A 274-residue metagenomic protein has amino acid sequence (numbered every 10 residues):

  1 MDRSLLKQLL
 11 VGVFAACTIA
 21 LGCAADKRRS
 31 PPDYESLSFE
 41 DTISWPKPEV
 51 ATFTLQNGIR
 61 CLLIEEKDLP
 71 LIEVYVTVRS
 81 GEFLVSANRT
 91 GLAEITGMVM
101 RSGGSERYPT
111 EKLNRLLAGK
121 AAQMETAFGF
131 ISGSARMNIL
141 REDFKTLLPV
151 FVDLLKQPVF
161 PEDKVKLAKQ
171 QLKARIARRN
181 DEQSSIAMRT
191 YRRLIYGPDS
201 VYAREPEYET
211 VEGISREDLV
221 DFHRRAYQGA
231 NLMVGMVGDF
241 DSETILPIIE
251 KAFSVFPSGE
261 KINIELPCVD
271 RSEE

Functional and structural regions predicted by a protein language model:
M1-L6: N-terminal secretory signal peptides that target proteins for export/translocation
V11-A20: Bacterial N-terminal signal peptides
C23-D33, T54, K112-I264, C268 (+1 more regions): Charge-rich, well-structured scaffold segments of protease-associated domains
R28-W45: N-terminal low-complexity, Pro/Thr/Ser-rich intrinsically disordered segments that act as propeptides or flexible
I43-E73: Mature N-terminal segment immediately following signal peptide/propeptide cleavage in secreted/periplasmic
R60-L63, I72-V78, A135-M137, N231-V237: Short, well-ordered beta-strand elements
D68-L69, S80-L84, E106, R141-F144 (+1 more regions): Solvent-exposed loop/turn segments at secondary-structure junctions within structured extracellular/periplasmic domains
E73-N138, A203-E205: M16/MPP (pitrilysin/insulinase) zinc-metallopeptidase core fold and M16-derived inactive scaffolds
